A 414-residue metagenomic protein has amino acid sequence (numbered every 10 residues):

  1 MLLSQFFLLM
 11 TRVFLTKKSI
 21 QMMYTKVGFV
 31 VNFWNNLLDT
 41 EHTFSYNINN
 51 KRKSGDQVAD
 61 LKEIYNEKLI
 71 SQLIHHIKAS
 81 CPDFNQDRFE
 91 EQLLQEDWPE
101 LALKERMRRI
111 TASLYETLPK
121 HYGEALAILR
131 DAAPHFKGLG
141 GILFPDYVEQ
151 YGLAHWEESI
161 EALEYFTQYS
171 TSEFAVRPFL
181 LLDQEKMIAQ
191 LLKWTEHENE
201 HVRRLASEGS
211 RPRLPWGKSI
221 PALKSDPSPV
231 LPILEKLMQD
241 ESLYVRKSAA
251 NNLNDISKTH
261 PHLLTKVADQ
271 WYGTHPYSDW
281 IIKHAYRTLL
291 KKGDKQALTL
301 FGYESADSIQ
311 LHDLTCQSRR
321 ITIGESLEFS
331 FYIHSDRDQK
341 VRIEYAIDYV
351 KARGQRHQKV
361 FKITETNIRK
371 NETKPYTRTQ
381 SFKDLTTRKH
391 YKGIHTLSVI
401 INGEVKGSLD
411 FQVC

Functional and structural regions predicted by a protein language model:
L9, T16, I20-Y24, V31-D39 (+1 more regions): Short, positively charged and aromatic/hydrophobic N-terminal segments
Y46-I48, K53-A297, T322, S330 (+1 more regions): Surface-facing alpha-helical segments and adjacent helix-coil boundary elements at the starts of domains
A297-Q310: Proline/serine/threonine-rich low-complexity linkers at boundaries of modular beta-sandwich domains
I309-L311, A352-T364: Short beta-strand and strand-turn-strand segments in soluble, beta-rich domains
T315-T322: Short beta-strand segments of immunoglobulin-like
S326-R353: Beta-strand-rich binding/interaction modules
K359-L385: A beta-strand/beta-hairpin structural motif
D384-I394: Short glycine/proline/serine/threonine-rich loop/turn segments at secondary-structure transition edges
